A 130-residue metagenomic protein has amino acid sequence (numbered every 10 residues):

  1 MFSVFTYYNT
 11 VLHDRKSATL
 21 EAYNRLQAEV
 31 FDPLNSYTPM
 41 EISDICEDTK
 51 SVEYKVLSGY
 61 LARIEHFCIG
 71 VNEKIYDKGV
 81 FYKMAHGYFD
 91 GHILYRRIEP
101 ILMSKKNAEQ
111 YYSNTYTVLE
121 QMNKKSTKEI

Functional and structural regions predicted by a protein language model:
M1-V52: Membrane-proximal alpha-helical anchors
K50-I130: An amphipathic alpha-helical interaction surface
